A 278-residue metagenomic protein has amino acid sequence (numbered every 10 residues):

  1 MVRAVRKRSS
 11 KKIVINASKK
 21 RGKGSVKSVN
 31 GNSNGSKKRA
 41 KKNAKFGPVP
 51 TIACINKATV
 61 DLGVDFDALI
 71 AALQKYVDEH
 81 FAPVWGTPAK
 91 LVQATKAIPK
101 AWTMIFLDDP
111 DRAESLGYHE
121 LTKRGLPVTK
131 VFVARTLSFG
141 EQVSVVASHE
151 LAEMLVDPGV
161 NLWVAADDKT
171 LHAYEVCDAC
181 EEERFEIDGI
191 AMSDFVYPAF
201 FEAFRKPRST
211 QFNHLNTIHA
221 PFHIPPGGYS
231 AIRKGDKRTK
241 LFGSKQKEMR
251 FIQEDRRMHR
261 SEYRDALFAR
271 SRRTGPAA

Functional and structural regions predicted by a protein language model:
V2-R8, I13-I15, K20-K23, V29-N30 (+2 more regions): A metal-dependent hydrolase signature that marks the N-terminal structural subdomain at the beginning of catalytic folds
A40, A89-A94, E114-T122, E183: Intrinsically disordered, low-complexity boundary segments flanking structured domains
K57, F106-P110, V133-A134, S148 (+1 more regions): Active-site-proximal beta-strand/loop segments in catalytic clefts of secreted hydrolases
V84, V128-K130, A134-L137: Hydrophobic, well-ordered secondary-structure segments that either form specific early membrane-associated helices used
P99, F106-P127: Catalytic zinc-binding patch centered on the HExxH motif and its immediate surroundings that defines zinc-dependent
D111-A113, E120-K123, V133-L137, E141 (+1 more regions): Metalloprotease/metallohydrolase-associated module, dominated by Zn2+-dependent proteases
T129, E153-M154: Mobile, glycine-rich extracellular loop/lid and propeptide segments that shape or gate substrate/ligand access
F139-A152: Short alpha-helix carrying the canonical HExxH Zn2+-binding catalytic motif
